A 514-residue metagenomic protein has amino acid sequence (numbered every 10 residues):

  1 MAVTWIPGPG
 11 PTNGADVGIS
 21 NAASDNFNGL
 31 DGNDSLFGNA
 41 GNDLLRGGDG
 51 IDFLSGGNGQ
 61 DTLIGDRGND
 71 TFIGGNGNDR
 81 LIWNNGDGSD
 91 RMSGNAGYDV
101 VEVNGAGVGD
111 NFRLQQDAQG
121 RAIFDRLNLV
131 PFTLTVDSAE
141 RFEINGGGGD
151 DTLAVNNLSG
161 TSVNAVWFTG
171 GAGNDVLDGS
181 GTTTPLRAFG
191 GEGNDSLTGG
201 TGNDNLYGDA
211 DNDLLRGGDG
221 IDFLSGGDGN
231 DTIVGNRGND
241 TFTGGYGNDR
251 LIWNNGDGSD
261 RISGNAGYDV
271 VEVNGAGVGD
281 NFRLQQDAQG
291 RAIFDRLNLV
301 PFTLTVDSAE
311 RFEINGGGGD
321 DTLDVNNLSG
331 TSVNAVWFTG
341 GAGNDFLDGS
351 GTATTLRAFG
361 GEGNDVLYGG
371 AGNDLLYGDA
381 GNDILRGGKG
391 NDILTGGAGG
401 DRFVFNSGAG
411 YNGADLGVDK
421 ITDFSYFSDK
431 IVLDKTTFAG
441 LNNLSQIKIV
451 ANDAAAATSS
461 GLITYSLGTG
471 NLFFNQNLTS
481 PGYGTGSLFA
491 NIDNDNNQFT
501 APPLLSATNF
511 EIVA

Functional and structural regions predicted by a protein language model:
M1-G8, G32, A507-A514: Solvent-exposed adhesion/ligand-recognition segments of exported proteins
V17-I19, S24-G109, D150-T152, N156-D178 (+3 more regions): Acidic, glycine-rich calcium-binding repeat modules characteristic of RTX/beta-roll and related beta-solenoid repeat
L30-D31, T133-R141, T303-R311, G484-D493: Extended Gly/Ser/Thr-rich low-complexity repeat segments, especially those forming or decorating extracellular
D90, N128-T133, D260, N298-T303: Short, recurring structural edge motifs at helix starts
N95, T135-S138, N265, T305-S308 (+2 more regions): Extracellular interaction modules
D99-N128, D269-L299, G400-A514: Acidic glycine/aspartate-rich repeat arrays in secreted/surface proteins
S138-D151, D307-D321: Parallel beta-helix/beta-solenoid
